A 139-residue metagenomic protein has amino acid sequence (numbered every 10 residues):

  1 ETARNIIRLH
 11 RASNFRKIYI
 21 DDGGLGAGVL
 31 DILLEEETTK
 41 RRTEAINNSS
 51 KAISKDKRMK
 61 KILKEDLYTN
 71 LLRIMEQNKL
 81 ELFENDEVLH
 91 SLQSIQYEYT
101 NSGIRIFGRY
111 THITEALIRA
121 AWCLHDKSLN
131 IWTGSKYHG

Functional and structural regions predicted by a protein language model:
E1-A3, R109-I113: Phosphate/oxyanion-binding active-site loops and adjacent basic polyanion-contact surfaces
E1-Y99: Mg2+-dependent endonuclease catalytic cores in nucleic-acid-processing enzymes, primarily RNase H-like
Y99-R109: Short, solvent-exposed helix-loop connector elements
T111-G139: Acidic two-metal-ion nuclease catalytic site recognized across multiple nuclease folds, prominently DnaQ/RNase D-T
